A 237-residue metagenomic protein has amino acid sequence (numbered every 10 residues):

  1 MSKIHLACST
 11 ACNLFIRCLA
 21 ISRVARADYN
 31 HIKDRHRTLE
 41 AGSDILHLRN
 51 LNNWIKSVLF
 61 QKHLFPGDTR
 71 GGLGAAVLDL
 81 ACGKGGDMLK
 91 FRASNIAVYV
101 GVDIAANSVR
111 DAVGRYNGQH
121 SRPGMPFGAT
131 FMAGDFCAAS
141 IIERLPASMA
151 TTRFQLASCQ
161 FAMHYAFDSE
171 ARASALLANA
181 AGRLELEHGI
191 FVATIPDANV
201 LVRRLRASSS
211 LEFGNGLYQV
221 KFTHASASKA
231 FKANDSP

Functional and structural regions predicted by a protein language model:
S2, A11-V24: N-terminal auxiliary segments of SAM/dcSAM-dependent transferases
L19-R70: Class I SAM-dependent methyltransferase Rossmann-like catalytic core, especially the SAM/SAH-binding loop
L73-G83, V100: Conserved class I S-adenosyl-L-methionine
G86-S140: Class I SAM-dependent methyltransferase SAM/SAH-binding core
A138-T151: Short conserved loop adjoining the S-adenosyl-L-methionine
T152-R172: A short SAM/SAH-binding and catalytic strip from SAM-dependent methyltransferases
R172-E187: A short glycine-rich, Lys/Arg-flanked "PGG" loop and its adjoining helix->strand segment in the class I
H188, T194, A198-P237: SAM-dependent methyltransferase
